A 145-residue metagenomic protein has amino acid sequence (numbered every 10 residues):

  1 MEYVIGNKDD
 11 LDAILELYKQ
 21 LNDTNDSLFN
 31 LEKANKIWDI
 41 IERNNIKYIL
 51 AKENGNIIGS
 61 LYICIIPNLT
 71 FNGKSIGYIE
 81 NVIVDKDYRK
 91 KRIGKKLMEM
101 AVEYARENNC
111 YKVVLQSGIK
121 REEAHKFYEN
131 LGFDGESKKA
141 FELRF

Functional and structural regions predicted by a protein language model:
M1, G55-S60, G77: Glycine-rich phosphate/pyrophosphate-binding loop shared by adenosine-nucleotide-utilizing enzymes
E2-I14: A short beta-loop-alpha structural element at the N-terminal edge of CoA-dependent acyl/N-acetyltransferase catalytic
Y18-D39: Conserved GNAT-fold acetyl-CoA-binding loop/helix
D39-L50, Y78: A short helix-loop-beta-strand connector motif used in the catalytic cores of GNAT acetyltransferases and, in some
L50, N56-I65, I83: Conserved beta-strand in the GNAT
V84, K90-E103, N130: Conserved acetyl-CoA-binding loop-helix of GNAT-fold acetyltransferases
K95, E107, I119-S137, E142-L143: Conserved active-site alpha-helix within GNAT-family acetyltransferase domains
M98, A105-S117: Conserved GNAT acetyl-CoA-binding A-motif
